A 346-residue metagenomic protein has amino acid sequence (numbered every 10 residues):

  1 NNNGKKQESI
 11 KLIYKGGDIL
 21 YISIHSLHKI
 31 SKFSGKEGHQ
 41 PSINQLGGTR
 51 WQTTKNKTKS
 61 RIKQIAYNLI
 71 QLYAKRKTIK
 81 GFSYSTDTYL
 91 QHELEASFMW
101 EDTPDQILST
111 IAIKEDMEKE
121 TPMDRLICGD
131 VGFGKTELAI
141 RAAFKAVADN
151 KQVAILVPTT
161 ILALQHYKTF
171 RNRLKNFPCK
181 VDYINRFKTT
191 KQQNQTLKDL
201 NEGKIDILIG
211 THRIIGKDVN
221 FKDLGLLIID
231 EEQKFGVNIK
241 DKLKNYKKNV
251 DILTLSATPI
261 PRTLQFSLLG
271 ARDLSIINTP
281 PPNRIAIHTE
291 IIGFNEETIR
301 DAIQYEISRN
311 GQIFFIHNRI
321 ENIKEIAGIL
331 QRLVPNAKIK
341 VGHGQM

Functional and structural regions predicted by a protein language model:
N1-D105: Upstream accessory/linker segments immediately N-terminal to the RecA-like ATPase cores of bacterial MutS and a subset
K80-F82, I111, K119-M346: Inter-lobe coupling/hinge segments of SF2-like helicase ATPases
